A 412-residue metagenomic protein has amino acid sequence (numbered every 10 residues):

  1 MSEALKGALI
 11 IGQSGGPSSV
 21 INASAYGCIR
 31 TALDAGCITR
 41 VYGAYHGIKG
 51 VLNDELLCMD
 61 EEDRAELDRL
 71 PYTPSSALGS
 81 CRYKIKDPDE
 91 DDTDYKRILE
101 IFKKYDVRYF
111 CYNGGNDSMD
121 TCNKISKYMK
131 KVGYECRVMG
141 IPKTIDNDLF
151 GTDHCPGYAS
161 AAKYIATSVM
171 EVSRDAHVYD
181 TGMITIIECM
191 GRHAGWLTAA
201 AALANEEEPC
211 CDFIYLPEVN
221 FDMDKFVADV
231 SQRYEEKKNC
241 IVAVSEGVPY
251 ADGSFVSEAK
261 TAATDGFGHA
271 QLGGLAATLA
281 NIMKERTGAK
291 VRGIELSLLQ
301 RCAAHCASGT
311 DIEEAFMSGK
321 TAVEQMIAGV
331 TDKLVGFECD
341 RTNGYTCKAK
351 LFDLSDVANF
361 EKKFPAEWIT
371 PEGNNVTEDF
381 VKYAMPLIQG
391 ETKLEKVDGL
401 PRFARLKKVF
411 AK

Functional and structural regions predicted by a protein language model:
S2, N53-R108, D117-S118, P156 (+1 more regions): Glycine-rich oxoanion-binding loops at beta->alpha junctions
S2-E55: N-terminal phosphate-binding or glycine-rich loops at protein starts, especially the Walker A/P-loop of NTPases
L5-I11, L70-K84, K143-D153, D180-M183 (+1 more regions): Gly-rich Lys/Arg/Thr-decorated short loops/hinges at beta-loop-alpha junctions or inter-strand turns that position
S14-G16, A44-G50, R82-Y83, G115-N116 (+6 more regions): Short, ordered loop/turn segments at secondary-structure junctions
S18-C28, V51-L52, D94-K96, N116-K124 (+5 more regions): Short glycine/serine/threonine-rich phosphate/pyrophosphate-binding segments that cradle anionic phosphate groups
I101, Y109-G114, D120-E135, M139 (+1 more regions): Accessory alpha-helical/coil subdomains and C-terminal extensions that flank or cap enzyme catalytic cores
E258-K412: C-terminal non-catalytic interaction/assembly regions of soluble proteins
